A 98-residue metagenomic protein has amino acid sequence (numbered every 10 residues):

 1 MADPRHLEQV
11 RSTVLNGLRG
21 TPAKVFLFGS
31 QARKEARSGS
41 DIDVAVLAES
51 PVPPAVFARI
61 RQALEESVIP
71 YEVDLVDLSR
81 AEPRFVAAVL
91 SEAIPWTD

Functional and structural regions predicted by a protein language model:
M1-F26, A32-S38, L47-D98: Catalytic core of pol beta-like nucleotidyltransferases
D43-A45: Short, well-ordered beta-strand segments
